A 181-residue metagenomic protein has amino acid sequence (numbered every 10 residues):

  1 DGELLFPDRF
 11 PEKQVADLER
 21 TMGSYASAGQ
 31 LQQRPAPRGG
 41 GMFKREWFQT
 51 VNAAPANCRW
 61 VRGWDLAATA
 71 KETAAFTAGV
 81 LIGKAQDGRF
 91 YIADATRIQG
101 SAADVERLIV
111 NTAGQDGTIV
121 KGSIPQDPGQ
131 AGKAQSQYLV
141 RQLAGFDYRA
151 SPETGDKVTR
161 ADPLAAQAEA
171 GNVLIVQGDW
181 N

Functional and structural regions predicted by a protein language model:
G2-L66: ATPase catalytic-site recognition across NTP-hydrolyzing enzymes
F10, Q86-F90, G117, R141-D147 (+1 more regions): Short acidic (Asp/Glu) and glycine-rich catalytic loops that position anionic groups and cofactors
Y25, G29-Q33, A70-T73, V80 (+1 more regions): C-terminal nuclease/phosphodiesterase catalytic domains that cleave nucleic-acid phosphodiester bonds
L31, D65, G79, I109 (+2 more regions): Hydrophobic, well-ordered secondary-structure elements that form the walls of internal hydrophobic environments
P35, A70-A74, G83-D87, A113-G117 (+1 more regions): Alpha-helix capping/termination and helix-coil
P55-K84: Gly/Thr-rich phosphate-binding beta-strand-loop-beta motif of the actin/hexokinase/Hsp70
L66-A68, R97, P128: Short, glycine/acidic-enriched loop or turn micro-motifs at the edges of active sites
V80-Q126: Nucleic-acid-processing active sites and adjacent nucleic-acid-binding tracks, predominantly divalent metal-dependent
